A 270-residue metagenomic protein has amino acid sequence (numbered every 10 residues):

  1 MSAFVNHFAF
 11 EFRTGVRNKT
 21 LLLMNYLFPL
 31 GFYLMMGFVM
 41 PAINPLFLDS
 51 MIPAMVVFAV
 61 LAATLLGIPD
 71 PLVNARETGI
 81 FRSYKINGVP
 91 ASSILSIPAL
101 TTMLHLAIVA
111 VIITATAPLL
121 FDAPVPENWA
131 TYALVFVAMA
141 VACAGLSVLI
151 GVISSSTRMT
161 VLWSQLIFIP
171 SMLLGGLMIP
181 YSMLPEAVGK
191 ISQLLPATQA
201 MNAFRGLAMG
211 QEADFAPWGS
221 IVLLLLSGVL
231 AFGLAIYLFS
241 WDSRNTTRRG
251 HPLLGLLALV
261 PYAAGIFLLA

Functional and structural regions predicted by a protein language model:
S2-V5, A9-T20, S171, V188 (+2 more regions): Membrane-interacting alpha-helical segments
A3, H7-T78, L104-L106, F121 (+4 more regions): Transmembrane helix-boundary elements of multi-pass transport/secretion proteins, especially ABC-type permease modules
K19-T20, D49, S92, R158 (+1 more regions): Residues that define the loop-to-transmembrane-helix transition and helix capping in multi-pass membrane transporters
M35-M40, T157-L194, T198, A264-A270: Transmembrane helix segments
G37-P41, F58, N74, S83 (+6 more regions): Transmembrane helix-loop junction
P71-L104: Helix-loop-helix units of permease transmembrane domains in multi-pass membrane transporters, especially ABC
A91, A99-Q165, I169, P217-L224 (+1 more regions): Alpha-helical transmembrane segments and their short interhelical loops
G176-L230, L238-N245: Membrane-interfacial helix-loop-helix junctions in multi-pass membrane proteins
